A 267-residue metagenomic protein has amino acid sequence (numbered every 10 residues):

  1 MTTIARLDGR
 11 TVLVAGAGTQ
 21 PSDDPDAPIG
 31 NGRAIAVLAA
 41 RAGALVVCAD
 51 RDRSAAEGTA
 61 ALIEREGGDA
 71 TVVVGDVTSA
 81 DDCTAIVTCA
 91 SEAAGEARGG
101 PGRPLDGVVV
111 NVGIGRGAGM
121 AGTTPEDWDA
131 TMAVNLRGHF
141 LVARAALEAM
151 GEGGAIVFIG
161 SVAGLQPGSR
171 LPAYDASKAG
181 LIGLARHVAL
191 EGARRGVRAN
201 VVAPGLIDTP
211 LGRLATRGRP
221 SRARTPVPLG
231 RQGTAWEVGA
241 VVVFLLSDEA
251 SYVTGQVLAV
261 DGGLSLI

Functional and structural regions predicted by a protein language model:
T2, D23, Q166, T209 (+4 more regions): Short C-terminal tail/terminal secondary-structure segment of NAD(P)H-dependent dehydrogenase/reductase domains
I4-V47: Canonical Rossmann dinucleotide-binding motif of NAD(H)/NADP(H)-dependent dehydrogenases/reductases, specifically
D26-A27, T123, P167-D175, H187 (+1 more regions): Active-site loop-to-helix junction immediately N-terminal to the catalytic Tyr of the SDR YXXXK motif in Rossmann-fold
G119-M120, D127-D129, A223: Substrate-binding pocket helix/loop in short-chain dehydrogenase/reductase
A143, S177, A185: Active-site helix of classical SDR
E148, L190-R194, S251: Alpha-helical segment proximal to the catalytic Tyr-Lys
S161: Residue(s) in the substrate-gating loop at a strand-loop-helix junction that position the organic substrate next
